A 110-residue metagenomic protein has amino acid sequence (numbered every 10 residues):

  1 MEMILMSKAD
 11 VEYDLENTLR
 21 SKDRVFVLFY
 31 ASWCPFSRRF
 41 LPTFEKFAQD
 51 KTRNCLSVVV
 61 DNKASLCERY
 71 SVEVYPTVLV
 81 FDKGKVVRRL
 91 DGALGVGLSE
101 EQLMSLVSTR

Functional and structural regions predicted by a protein language model:
M1-V25, E100-R110: N-terminal leader/targeting and pre-domain segments
M3, R38-T43, R69-Y70, V96: Chalcogenol-based redox active-site neighborhoods
L5-A9, F29, E45-A48, T52-S65: Thiol-based oxidoreductase modules, predominantly thioredoxin-like and allied folds used for disulfide exchange
L15-E16, A64-C67: Short hydrophobic/charged patches on amphipathic alpha-helices used for structural packing and interfaces
L15-F47: Local sequence-structure signature of Cys/Sec-based thiol-disulfide redox active-site neighborhoods
Y70-F81: Structural micro-motif
V80-R110: Non-catalytic, surface beta->alpha helical segment in thiol-disulfide oxidoreductase systems
